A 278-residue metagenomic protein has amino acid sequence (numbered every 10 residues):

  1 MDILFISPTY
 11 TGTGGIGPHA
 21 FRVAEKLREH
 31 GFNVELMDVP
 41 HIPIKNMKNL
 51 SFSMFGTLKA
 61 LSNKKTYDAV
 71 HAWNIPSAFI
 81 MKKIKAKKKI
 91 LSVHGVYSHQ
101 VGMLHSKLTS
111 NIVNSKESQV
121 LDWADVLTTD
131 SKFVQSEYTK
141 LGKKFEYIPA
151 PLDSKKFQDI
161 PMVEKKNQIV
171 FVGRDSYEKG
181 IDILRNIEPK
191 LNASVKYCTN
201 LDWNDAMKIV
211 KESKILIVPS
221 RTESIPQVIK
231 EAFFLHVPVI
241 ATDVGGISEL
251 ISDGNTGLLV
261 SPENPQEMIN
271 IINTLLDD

Functional and structural regions predicted by a protein language model:
L4, T128, P161-K179, R185-E188: Conserved donor-binding/catalytic core segment of Leloir-type glycosyltransferases
L58-L61, Y97, L108-L127: Membrane-proximal helix-turn-helix segments that form the acceptor-binding/catalytic region of lipid-linked
A69-H71, I84-G102, T128: Active-site proximal beta-strand in glycosyltransferases
F133, P151: Carbohydrate-associated surface elements
M207, P226-F234, S248-E249, N255: Short alpha-helical segment that forms part of, or immediately flanks, the ligand-binding pocket in carbohydrate-active
R221: Aromatic "clamp/platform" in nucleotide-sugar-dependent glycosyltransferases that forms part of the donor/acceptor
P238-A241: Short hydrophobic beta-strand element within catalytic cores of glycosyltransferases and related nucleotide-activated
D253-G254, L258-P265, T274-D278: Conserved acidic donor-binding segment of nucleotide-sugar-dependent glycosyltransferases
